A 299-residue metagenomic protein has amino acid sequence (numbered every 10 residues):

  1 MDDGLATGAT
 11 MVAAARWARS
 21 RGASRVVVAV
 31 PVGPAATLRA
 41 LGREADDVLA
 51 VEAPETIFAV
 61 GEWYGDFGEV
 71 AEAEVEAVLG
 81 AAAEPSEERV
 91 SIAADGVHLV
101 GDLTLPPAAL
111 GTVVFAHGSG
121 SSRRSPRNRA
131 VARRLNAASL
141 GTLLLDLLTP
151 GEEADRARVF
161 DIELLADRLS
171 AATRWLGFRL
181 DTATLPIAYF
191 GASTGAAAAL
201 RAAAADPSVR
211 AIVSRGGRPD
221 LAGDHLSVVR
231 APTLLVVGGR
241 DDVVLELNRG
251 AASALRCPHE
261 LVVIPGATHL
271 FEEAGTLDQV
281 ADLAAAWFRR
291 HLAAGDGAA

Functional and structural regions predicted by a protein language model:
A9, F190-A203: Glycine-rich nucleophile elbow surrounding the catalytic serine of serine-hydrolase chemistry
R21-S86: PRPP-dependent phosphoribosyltransferase catalytic core
I92-T182, L270-G275, Q279: Serine-hydrolase catalytic machinery in alpha/beta-hydrolase-like enzymes
L180-S193: Alpha/beta-hydrolase fold nucleophile elbow
V229, L235-V237: Short beta-strand/loop motif that positions the catalytic acidic residue of the alpha/beta-hydrolase fold
D242-L247: Conserved alpha/beta-hydrolase "acid-adjacent" motif
L255-L270: Catalytic histidine neighborhood in serine/cysteine hydrolases with alpha/beta-hydrolase-type architecture
A267-L270, G275-A299: Catalytic active-site module of serine/aspartate enzymes centered on a nucleophile-bearing elbow/loop
